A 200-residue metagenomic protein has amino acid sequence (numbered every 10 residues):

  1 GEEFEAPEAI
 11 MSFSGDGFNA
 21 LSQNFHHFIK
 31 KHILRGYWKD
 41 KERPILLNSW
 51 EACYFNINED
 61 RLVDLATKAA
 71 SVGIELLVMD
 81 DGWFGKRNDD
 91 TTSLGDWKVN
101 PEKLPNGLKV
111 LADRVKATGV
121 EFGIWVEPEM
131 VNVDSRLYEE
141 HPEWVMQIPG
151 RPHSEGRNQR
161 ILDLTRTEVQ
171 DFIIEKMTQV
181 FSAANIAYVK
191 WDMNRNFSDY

Functional and structural regions predicted by a protein language model:
G1-G15: Short Pro-Gly-centered flexible turn/kink motifs
F13-Y37, I45, I74-M79, L104-R157 (+1 more regions): Glycine-rich, aromatic-flanked loop segments that form ligand/cofactor-binding clefts across common enzyme folds
K41-I57, I74-G82, D89: Substrate-binding groove/exosite segments of carbohydrate-active enzymes
E42-P44, E51-F55, N100-P101, G123-I124 (+2 more regions): Active-site-adjacent "subsite" loops/lids of carbohydrate-active enzymes
R61-K86, A183-N185: Catalytic domains of carbohydrate-active enzymes, especially glycoside hydrolases
D64-T67, N106-D113, A117, E175 (+1 more regions): Alpha-helical scaffolding segments of alpha/beta enzyme cores, especially the outer helices of TIM-barrel or partial
D81, V120, N185-S198: Short acidic/histidine-rich active-site segments
T91-P105, W144-V145: Glycine-rich tight-turn/loop motif centered on a GG-T
